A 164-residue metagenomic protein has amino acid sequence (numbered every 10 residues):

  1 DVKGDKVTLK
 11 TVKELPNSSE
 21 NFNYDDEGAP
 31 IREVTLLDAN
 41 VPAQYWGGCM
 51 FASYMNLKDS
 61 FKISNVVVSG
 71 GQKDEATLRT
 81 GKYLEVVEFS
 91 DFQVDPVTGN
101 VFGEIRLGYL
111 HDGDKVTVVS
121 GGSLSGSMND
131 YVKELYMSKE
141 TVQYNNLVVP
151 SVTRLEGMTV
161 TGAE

Functional and structural regions predicted by a protein language model:
D1-E164: Dual-mode signal for accessory low-complexity, basic/Gly-rich regions
